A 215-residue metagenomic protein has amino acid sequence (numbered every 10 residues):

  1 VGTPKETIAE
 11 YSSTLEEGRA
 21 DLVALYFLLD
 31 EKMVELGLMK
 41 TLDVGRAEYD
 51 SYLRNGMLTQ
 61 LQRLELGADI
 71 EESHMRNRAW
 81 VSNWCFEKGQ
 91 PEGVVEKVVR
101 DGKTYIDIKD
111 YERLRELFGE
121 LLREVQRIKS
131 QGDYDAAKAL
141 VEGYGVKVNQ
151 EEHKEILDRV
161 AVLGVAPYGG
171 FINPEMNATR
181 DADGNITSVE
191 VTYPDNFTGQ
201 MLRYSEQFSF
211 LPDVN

Functional and structural regions predicted by a protein language model:
V1-G18: Post-HEXXH active-site segment of zinc metalloproteases
G2-K5, K40, Q150, E155: Short, well-ordered helical secondary-structure segments
E6, V44-A47, M75, A79 (+4 more regions): Alpha-helical structural elements
S12-S13, S51, S73, S82 (+4 more regions): Generic serine detector
L15, L25-Q126: Long, well-structured alpha-helical subdomains associated with metal-dependent extracellular/ecto-lumenal hydrolases
E96-N215: Non-catalytic terminal regions of proteins
